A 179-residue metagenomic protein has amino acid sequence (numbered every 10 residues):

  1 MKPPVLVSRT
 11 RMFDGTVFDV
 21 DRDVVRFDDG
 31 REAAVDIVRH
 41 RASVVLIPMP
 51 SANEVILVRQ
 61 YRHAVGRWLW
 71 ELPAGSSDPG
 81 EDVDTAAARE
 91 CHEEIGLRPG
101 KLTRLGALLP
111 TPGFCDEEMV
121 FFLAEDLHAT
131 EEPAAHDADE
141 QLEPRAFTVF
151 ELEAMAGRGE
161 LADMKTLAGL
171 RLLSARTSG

Functional and structural regions predicted by a protein language model:
S8-V45, S51-A52: Acidic, metal-coordinating catalytic segment for phosphate/diphosphate chemistry, firing primarily on the Nudix
D19-D23, W68, E118-V120: Short beta-strand micro-motifs in enzyme catalytic cores
R26, H63, H128-A129: Active-site/binding-pocket entry motifs
A33, A42-V45, P50, S76-M164: Unchanged
I37-V38, Y61, P110: Residue-level structural signal for beta-strand termini and adjacent loop
S43-R67, E71: A glycine-rich, hydrophobic loop/mini-helix early in the fold
A175-G179: Generic C-terminal helix-cap and adjacent flexible tail
